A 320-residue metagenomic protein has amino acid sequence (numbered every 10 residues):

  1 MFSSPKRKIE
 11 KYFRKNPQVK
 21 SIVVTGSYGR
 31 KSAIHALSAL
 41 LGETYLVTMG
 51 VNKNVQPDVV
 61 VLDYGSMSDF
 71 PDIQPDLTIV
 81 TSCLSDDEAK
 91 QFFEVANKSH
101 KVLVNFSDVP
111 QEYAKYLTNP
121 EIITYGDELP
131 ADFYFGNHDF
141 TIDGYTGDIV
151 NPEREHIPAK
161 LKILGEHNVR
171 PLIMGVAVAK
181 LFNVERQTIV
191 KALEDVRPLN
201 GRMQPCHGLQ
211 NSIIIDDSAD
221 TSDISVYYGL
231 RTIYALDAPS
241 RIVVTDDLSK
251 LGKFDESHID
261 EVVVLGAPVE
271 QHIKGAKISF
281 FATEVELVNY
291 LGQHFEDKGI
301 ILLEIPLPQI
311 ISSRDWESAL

Functional and structural regions predicted by a protein language model:
M1-E10, I22-H35, G42, Q74 (+5 more regions): ATP-dependent carboxylate-amine ligase
Y12-V19: Phosphate-binding P-loop
T44-N52: Short beta-strand-centered segment that lines the nucleotide-binding/catalytic pocket of NTP-utilizing
N54-T118, I242-K253: Flexible active-site lid/hinge loop adjacent to a nucleotide/diphosphate and Mg2+-phosphate binding pocket
V60-S85, Q111-I157, L199-R202, C206 (+1 more regions): Extended acidic/charged loop-beta regions that coordinate divalent cations and stabilize anionic phosphate/carboxylate
T81, N105-F106, Y125-D127, L265 (+1 more regions): Generic beta-sheet signal
H138, H167-N168: C-terminal accessory "lid"/substrate-recognition subdomains
P171: Nucleotide/phosphate-binding loop and acidic/charged catalytic motifs in nucleotide-binding or -utilizing enzymes
